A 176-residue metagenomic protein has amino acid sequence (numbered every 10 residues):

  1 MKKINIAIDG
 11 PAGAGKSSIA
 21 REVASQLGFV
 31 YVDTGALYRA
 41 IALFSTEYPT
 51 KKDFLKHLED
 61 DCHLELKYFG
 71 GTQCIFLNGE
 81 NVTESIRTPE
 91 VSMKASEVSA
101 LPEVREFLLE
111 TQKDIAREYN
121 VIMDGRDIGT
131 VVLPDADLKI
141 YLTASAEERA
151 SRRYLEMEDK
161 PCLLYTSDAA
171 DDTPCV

Functional and structural regions predicted by a protein language model:
K2-I4: Pre-Walker A (Motif I) flank of P-loop NTPase domains
I8: Hydrophobic anchor at the beta1->P-loop junction of P-loop NTPases
G13: Walker A (P-loop) phosphate-binding loop of P-loop NTPases
K16: Conserved lysine of the Walker
I19: Hydrophobic positions on the alpha1 helix immediately C-terminal to the Walker A/P-loop
S25-V32: Post-Walker A helix-loop "phosphate-sensing" segment adjacent to the P-loop in P-loop NTPases
A36-N120, T130-V132, E147, S151 (+2 more regions): ATP-dependent small-molecule kinase phosphotransfer cores that center on conserved nucleotide phosphate-binding segments
Y165-A170: Conserved small/polar residues in nucleotide/adenosyl-binding loops
